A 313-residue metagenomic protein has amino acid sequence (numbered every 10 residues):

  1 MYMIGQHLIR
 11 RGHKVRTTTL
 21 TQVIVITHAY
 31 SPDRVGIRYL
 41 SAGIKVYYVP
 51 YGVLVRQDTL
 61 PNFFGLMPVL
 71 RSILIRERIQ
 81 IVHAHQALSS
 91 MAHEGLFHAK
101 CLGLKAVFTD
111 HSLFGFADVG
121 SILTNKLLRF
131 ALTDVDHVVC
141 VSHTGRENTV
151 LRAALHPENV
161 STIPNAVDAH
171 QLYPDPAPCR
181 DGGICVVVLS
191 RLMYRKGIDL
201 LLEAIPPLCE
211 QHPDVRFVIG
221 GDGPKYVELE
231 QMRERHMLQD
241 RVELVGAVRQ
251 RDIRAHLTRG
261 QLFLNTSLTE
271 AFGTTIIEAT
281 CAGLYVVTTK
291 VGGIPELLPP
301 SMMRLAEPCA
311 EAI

Functional and structural regions predicted by a protein language model:
M1-R34, A42-K45: N-terminal subdomain of nucleotide-sugar transferases
A29, T144, A166: Carbohydrate-associated surface elements
V150, E158, A166-G182: Acidic anion/phosphate-binding donor-loop and adjacent secondary structure in glycosyltransferase catalytic cores
P178-I205, V218: Conserved donor-binding/catalytic core segment of Leloir-type glycosyltransferases
E230-V248: Nucleotide-activated donor-binding/catalytic signature segment of Leloir-type glycosyltransferases, i.e., the conserved
L268: Aromatic "clamp/platform" in nucleotide-sugar-dependent glycosyltransferases that forms part of the donor/acceptor
Y285-T288: Short hydrophobic beta-strand element within catalytic cores of glycosyltransferases and related nucleotide-activated
P300-E311: Conserved acidic donor-binding segment of nucleotide-sugar-dependent glycosyltransferases
